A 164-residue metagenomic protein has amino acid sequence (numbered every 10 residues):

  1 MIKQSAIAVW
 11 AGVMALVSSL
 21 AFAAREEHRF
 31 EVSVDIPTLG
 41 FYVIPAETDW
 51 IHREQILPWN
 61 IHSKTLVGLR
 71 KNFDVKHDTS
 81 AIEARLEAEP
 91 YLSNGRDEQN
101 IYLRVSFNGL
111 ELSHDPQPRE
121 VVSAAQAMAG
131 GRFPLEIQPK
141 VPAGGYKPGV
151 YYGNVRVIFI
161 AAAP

Functional and structural regions predicted by a protein language model:
M1-V9: Bacterial N-terminal signal peptides that target proteins for export
W10-V17: Bacterial N-terminal signal peptides
V13, E98-N100: Long, acidic, intrinsically disordered low-complexity segments
F22-R96, A129-P164: N-terminal small/polar-rich segments of proteins
I101-N108: Short, surface-exposed beta-strand/strand-loop-strand elements in extracellular ectodomains
Q117-V121: Short acidic (Asp/Glu) patches
S123-A129: Short proline/glycine- and polar residue-rich coil/turn motifs
